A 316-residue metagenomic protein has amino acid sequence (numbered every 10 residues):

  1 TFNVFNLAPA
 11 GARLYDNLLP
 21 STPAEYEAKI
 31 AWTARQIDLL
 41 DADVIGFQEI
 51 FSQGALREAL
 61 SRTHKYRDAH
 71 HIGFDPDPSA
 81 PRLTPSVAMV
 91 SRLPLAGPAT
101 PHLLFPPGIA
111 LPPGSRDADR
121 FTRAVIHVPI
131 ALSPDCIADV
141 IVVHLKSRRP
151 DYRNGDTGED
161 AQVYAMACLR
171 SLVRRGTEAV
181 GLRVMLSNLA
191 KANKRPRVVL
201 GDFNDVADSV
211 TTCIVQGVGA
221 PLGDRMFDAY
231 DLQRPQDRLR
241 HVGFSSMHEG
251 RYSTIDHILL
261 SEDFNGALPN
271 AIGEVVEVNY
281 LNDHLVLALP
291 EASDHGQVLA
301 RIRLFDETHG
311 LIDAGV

Functional and structural regions predicted by a protein language model:
T1-R67, H71-P85, K194, A292-Q297 (+1 more regions): N-terminal, active-site-proximal structural segment of metallo-dependent hydrolase catalytic domains
F2, Q48, V143, G201-D202: Active-site flanking residues adjacent to catalytic metal/cofactor-binding acidic residues
F5-E27, R149-L172: Acidic/histidine-rich helix-loop elements that form or flank divalent-metal/phosphate-binding sites at the catalytic
A10-R13, R57-E58, T100-H102, D151-N154 (+1 more regions): Short, solvent-exposed loop/turn and secondary-structure capping segments
V44, V163-M166, P196-V198: Short, Asp-centered acidic motifs that coordinate Mg2+ and/or phosphate in catalytic or ligand-binding sites
V44-G46, I50-R148: Structured beta-strand-rich core segments of catalytic domains in phosphoester-bond hydrolases
T100, G114, D119-F121, P129-A131 (+2 more regions): Metal-dependent phosphoester-hydrolase catalytic domains
M166-N193: A long, amphipathic alpha-helix that forms part of the scaffold/cap immediately adjacent to metal-dependent active
